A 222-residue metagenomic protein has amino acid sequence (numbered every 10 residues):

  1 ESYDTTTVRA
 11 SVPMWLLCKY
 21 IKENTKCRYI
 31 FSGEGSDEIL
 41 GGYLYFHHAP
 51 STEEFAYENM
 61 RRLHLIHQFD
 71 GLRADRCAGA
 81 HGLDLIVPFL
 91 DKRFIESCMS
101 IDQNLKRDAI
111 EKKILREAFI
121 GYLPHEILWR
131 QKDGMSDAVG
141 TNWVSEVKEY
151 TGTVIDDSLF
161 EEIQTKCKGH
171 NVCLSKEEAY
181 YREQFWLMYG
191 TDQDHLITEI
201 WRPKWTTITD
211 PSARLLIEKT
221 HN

Functional and structural regions predicted by a protein language model:
E1, L44-S51: Short secondary-structure boundary/capping segments
E1-L16, Y20-N24, Y29, G71-L72: Cysteine-dependent PTP/DSP-like catalytic domain, specifically the C-terminal lobe
I21, H47, D102: Active-site catalytic pocket residues across diverse enzymes, especially alpha/beta-hydrolases
K26-S32, E38, S51, F55-N222: Adenosyl-5′-phosphate
